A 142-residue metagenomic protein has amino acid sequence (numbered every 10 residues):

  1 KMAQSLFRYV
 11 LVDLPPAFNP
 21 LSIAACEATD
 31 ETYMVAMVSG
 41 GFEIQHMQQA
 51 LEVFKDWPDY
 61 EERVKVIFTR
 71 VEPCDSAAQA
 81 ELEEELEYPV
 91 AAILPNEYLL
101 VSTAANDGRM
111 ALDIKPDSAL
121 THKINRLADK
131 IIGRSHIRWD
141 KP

Functional and structural regions predicted by a protein language model:
M2-S5, Y9-A91: Conserved catalytic-core segment of NTP-binding enzymes
N19, Y60, A78, E97 (+2 more regions): Helix N-cap and loop-to-helix transition residues
R70, E83-M110, I124: Beta-strand-loop-alpha "switch" segments that mediate conformational coupling across diverse proteins
C74, L82, I93, L112-A119: Short amphipathic alpha-helical interaction segments
N106-P142: NTP-binding/hydrolysis catalytic cores, primarily Walker-type P-loop NTPases
